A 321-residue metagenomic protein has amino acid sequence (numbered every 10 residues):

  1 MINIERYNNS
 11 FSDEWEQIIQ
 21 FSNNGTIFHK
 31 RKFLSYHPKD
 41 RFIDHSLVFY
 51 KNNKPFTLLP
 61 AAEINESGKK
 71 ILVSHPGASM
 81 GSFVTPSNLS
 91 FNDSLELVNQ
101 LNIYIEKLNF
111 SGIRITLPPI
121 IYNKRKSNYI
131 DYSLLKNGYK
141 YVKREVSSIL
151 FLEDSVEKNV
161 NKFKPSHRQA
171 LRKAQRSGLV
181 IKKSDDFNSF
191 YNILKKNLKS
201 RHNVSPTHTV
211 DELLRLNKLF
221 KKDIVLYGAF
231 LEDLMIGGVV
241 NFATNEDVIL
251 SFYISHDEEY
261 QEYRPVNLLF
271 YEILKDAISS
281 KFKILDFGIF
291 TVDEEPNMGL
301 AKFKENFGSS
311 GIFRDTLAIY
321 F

Functional and structural regions predicted by a protein language model:
I2-N52, F56-G68, P118-E259: A conserved beta-strand-loop-helix scaffold within acyl/acetyltransferase catalytic domains
I18, Y104-L108, D276: Short alpha-helical functional segments enriched in proximate histidine and acidic residues
F42-D44, K107-F110, I224, S279-F282: Short, high-confidence coil segments that cap the C-terminus of an alpha-helix and link into the following beta-strand
P55, S90, L95-Q100, L214-F321: Aromatic (often tryptophan-rich) hydrophobic motifs at membrane interfaces
I64-S82: Conserved acyl-donor/pantetheine-binding loop and adjacent beta-alpha core of acyl/acetyltransferases and related
P76-M80, K143, I312: Short, solvent-exposed loop/turn segments at the edges of secondary structure
G77-K124: A gly/proline- and charged-residue-enriched helix-loop-helix capping module
E106, L135, Q175, I278 (+1 more regions): Anion (oxyanion) recognition and catalysis
